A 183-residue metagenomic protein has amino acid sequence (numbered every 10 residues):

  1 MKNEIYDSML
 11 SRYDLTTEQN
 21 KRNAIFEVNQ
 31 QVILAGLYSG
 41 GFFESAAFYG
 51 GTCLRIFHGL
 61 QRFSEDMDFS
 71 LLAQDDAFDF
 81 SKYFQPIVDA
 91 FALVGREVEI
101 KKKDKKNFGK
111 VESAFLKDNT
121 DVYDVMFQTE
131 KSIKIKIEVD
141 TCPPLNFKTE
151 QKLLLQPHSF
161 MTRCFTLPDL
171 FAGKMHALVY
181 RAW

Functional and structural regions predicted by a protein language model:
M1-A46: Helical scaffold of the NTase/Pol beta-like nucleotidyltransferase catalytic core
Y13, Q31, V122-W183: Catalytic cores of NTP-dependent nucleotidyl/adenyl transfer enzymes across multiple folds
N29, D89-I135, T166-G173: Conserved catalytic core of two-metal-ion nucleotidyltransferases
S45-C53: Short gly/ser-rich loop at a beta-strand->alpha-helix junction or flexible surface loop bordering the NTP-binding
G51, H58-S81: Catalytic metal-binding acidic patch
C53-R55, P144: Short, solvent-exposed loop/turn segments at secondary-structure junctions
Y83-I87: Short amphipathic alpha-helices in soluble, non-transmembrane regions that often serve as interface/regulatory elements
